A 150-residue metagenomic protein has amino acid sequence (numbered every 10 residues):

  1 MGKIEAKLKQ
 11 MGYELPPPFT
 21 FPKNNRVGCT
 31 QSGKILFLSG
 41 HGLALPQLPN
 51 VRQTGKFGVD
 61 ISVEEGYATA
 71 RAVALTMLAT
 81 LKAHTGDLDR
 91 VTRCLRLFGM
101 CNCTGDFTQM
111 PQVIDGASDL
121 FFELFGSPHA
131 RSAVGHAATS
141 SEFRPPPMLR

Functional and structural regions predicted by a protein language model:
M1-L75, A79-F98, C103-R150: N-terminal presequence-like segments and the immediate start of the first folded domain
